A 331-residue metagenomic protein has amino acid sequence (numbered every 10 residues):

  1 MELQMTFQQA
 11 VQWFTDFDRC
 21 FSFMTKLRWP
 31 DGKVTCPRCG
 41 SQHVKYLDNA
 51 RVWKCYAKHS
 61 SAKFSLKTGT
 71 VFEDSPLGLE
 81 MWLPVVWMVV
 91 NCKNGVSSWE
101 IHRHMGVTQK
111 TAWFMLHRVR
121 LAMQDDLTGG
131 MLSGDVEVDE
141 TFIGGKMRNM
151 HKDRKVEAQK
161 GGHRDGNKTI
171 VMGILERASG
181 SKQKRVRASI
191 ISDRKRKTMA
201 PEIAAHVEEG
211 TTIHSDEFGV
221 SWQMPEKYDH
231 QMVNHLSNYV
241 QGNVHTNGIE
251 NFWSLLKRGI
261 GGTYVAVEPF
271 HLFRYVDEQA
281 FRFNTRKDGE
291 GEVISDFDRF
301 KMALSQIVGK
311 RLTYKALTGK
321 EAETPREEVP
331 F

Functional and structural regions predicted by a protein language model:
M1-F331: Residue-level recognition of single "structural anchor" positions that define or cap local secondary structure
